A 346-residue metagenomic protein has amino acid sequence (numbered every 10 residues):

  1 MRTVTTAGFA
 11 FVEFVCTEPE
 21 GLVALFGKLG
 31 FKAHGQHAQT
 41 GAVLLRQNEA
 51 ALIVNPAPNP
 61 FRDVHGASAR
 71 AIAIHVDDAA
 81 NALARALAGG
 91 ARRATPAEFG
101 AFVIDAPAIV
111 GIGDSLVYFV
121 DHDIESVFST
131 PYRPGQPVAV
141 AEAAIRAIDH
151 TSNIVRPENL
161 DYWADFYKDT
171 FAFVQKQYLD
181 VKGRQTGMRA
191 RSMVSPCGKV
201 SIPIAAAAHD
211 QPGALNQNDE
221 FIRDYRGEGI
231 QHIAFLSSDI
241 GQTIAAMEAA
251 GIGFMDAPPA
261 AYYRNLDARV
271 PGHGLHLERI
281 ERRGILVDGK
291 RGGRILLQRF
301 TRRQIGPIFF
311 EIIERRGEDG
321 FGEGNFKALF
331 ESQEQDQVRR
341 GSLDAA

Functional and structural regions predicted by a protein language model:
M1-P134, H150, Q298: An N-terminus-focused feature that recognizes amino-terminal "leader" regions
M1-P19, A69-I72, E125-A164, R226-F235 (+2 more regions): N-terminal beta-strand motif that seeds the catalytic metal site of vicinal oxygen chelate
T5, P19, A38, H65 (+12 more regions): Active-site-proximal structural scaffolding
G8-V12, F26, F31, L45 (+12 more regions): Short, structured motif recognition centered on aromatic/hydrophobic residues
T17-Q39, Q47-E49, D77-A94, N159-D161 (+7 more regions): Extended intrinsically disordered, low-complexity coil regions enriched in Ser, Thr, Gly, Ala and often Pro
L29-D63, P107-T130, K176-D224, I252-D319: Conserved short beta-strand elements that form part of the metal-binding/catalytic scaffold of enzyme active sites
G100, V200, G229-I230, A260-A261 (+3 more regions): Glycine-rich loops and low-complexity Gly/Arg-rich segments that provide flexible linkers or classic glycine-based
A141-V200: Loop-centered beta-sheet repeat module
